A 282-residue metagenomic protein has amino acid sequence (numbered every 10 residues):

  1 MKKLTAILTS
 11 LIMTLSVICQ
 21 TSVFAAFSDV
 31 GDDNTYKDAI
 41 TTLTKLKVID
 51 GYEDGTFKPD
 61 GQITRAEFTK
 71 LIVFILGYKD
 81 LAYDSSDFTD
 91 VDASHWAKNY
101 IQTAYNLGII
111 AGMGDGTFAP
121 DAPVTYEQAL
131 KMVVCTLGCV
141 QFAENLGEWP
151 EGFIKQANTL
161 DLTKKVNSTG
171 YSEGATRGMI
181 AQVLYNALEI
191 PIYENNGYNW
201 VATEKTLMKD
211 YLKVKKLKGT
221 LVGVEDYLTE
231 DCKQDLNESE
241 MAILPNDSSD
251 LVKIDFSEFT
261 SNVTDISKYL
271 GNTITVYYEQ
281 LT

Functional and structural regions predicted by a protein language model:
K2-K37, L46, D50-K98, L107-E127 (+3 more regions): Feature responds to low-complexity, polar/acidic, surface-exposed segments characteristic of secreted/exported proteins
T42-L43, A104: PEST-like intrinsically disordered low-complexity regions enriched in serine, proline, threonine and acidic/polar
G178: Surface-exposed binding/hinge segments that line and control ligand-binding clefts or catalytic entry sites
K268-G271: A glycine-biased structural micro-motif
E279-T282: OB-fold/S1-family single-stranded nucleic acid-binding modules
